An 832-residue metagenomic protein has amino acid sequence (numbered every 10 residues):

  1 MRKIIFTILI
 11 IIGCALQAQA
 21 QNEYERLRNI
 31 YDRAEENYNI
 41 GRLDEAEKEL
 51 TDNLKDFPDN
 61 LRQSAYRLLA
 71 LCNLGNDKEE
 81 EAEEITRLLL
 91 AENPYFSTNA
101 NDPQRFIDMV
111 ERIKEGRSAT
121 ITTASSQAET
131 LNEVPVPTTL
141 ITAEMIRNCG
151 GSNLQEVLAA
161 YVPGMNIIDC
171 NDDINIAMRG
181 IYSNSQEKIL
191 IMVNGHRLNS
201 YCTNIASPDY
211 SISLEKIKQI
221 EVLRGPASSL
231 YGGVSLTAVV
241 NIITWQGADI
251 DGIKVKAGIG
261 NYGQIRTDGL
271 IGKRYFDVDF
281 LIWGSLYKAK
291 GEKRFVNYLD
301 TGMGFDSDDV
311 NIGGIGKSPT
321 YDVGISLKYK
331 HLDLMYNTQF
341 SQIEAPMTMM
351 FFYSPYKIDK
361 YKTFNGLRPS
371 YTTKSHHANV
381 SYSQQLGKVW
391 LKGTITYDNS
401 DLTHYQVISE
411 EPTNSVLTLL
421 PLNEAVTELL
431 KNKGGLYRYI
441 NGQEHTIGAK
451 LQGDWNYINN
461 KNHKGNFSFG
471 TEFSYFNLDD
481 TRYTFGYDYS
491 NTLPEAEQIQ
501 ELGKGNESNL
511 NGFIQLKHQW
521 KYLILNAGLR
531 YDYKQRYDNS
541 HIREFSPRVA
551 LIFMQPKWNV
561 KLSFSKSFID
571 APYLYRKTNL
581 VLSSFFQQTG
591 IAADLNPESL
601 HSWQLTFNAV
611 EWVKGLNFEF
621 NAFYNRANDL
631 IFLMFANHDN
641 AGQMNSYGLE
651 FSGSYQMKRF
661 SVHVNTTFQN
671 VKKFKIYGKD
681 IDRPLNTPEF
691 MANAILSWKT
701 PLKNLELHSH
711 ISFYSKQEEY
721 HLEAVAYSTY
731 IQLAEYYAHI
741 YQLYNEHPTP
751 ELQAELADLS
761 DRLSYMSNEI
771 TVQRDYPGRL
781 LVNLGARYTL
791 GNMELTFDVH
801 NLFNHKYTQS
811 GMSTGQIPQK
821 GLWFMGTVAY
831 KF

Functional and structural regions predicted by a protein language model:
N76, G272, W283, Y321-V323 (+10 more regions): Conserved C-terminal beta-signal and adjacent last beta-strands/turns of outer-membrane beta-barrel proteins
T123, T138, Q155-H196: Extracytoplasmic beta-strand/coil segments of soluble accessory domains associated with Gram-negative outer-membrane
H196-R224: Short acidic/polar hinge/loop motifs at secondary-structure boundaries that mediate gating or recognition
V239, T244-K273, G284, N596: Short strand-turn segments of transmembrane beta-barrel domains in outer membranes, especially the first one or two
D249-I250, G258, L270, R274-F364: Periplasmic-side early beta-strands and strand-to-turn transitions of outer-membrane beta-barrels
K328-Q342, Y371-N539, E619, Q656 (+1 more regions): Face-selective signature of the C-terminal outer-membrane beta-barrel domain
K392-T396, S400-L402, K561, D594-Y647 (+1 more regions): Membrane-embedded beta-barrel scaffold of Gram-negative outer-membrane proteins
Q519-I524, V613-A627, D639-A724, A829-K831: Gram-negative outer-membrane beta-barrel transporters
